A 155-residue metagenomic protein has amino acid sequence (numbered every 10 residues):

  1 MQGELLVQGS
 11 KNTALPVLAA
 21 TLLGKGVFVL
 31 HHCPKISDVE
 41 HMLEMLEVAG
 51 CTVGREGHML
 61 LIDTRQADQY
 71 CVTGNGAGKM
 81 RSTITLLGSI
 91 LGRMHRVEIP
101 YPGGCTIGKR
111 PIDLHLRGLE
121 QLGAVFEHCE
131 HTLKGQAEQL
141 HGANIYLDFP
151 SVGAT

Functional and structural regions predicted by a protein language model:
M1-T155: Structural preference for solvent-exposed beta-strand-turn elements and adjacent flexible terminal/loop segments within
